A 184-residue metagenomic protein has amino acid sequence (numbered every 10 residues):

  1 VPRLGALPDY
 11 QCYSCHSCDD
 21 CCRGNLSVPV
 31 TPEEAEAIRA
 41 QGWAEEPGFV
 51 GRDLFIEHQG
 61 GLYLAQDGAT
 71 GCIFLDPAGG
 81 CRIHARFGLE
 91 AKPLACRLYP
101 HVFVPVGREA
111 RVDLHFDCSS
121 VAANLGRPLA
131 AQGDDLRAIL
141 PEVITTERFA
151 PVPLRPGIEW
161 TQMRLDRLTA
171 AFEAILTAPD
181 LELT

Functional and structural regions predicted by a protein language model:
V1-T184: Hydrophobic scaffolds flanking metal-cofactor catalytic centers in soluble metalloenzymes
